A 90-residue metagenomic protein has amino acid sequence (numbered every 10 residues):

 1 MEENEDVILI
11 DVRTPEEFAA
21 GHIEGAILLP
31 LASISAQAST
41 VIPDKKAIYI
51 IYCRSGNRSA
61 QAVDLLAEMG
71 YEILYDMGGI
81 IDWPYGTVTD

Functional and structural regions predicted by a protein language model:
E3-I8, P15-I48, R54-D90: Rhodanese-like catalytic fold shared by cysteine-dependent sulfurtransferases and DSP/PTP-type phosphatases
